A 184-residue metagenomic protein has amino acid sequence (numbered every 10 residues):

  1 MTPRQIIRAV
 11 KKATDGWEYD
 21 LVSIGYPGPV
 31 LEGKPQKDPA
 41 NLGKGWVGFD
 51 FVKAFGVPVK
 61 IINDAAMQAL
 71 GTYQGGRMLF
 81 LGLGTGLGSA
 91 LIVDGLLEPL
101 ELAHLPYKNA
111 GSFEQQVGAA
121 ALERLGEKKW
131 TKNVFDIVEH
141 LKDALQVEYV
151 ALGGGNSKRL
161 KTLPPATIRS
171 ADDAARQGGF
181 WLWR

Functional and structural regions predicted by a protein language model:
M1, T85-L87, A103-G111, D172-W181: Short, acidic/turn-prone active-site loops that include or flank metal/cofactor- and phosphate-binding residues
M1-K11, G16-R77, Q116, P165-R184: Glycine-rich phosphate-binding loop and adjoining helix at the ATP-binding site of ATP-dependent phosphoryl-transfer
M1-R8, K12, L91-R124: Short glycine-rich, Thr/Ser-proximal phosphate-binding strand/loop in the N-terminal lobe of ATP-dependent enzymes
S23-P27, F80-G86, G153: Short beta-strand segments
E32-G33, S89, L160: Glycine/Thr-rich phosphate-binding loops of Rossmann-like dinucleotide-binding domains
N63-L100: Hydrophobic, well-structured mid-protein blocks that either form specific transmembrane helices
W130-D143: A short, acidic, amphipathic alpha-helical segment used as a generic capping/interface helix at domain edges
L141-A175: Glycine-rich phosphate-binding loops at beta-strand->alpha-helix junctions
